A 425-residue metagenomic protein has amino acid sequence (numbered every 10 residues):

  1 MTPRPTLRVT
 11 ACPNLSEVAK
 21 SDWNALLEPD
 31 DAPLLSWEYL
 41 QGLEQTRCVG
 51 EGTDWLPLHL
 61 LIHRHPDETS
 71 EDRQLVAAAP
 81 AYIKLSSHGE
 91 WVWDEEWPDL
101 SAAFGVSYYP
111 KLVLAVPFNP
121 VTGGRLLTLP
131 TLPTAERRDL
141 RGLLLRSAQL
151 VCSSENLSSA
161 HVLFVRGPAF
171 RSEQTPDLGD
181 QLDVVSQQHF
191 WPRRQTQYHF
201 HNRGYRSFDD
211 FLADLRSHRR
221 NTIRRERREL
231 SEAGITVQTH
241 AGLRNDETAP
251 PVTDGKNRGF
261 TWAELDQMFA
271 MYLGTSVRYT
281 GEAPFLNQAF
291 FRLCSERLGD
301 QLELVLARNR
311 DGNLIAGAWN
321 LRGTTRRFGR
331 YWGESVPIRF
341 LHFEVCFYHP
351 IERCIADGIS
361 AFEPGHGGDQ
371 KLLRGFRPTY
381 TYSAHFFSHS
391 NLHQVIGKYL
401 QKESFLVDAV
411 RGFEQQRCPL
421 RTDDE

Functional and structural regions predicted by a protein language model:
T2-D99, S107, Q149-S153, S158-R339 (+1 more regions): A conserved beta-strand-loop-helix scaffold within acyl/acetyltransferase catalytic domains
P80, L112-A115, R125-L157: Long, well-ordered early-domain segments
I83-L129, H393: Conserved acyl-donor/pantetheine-binding loop and adjacent beta-alpha core of acyl/acetyltransferases and related
Y108, A135-Q149, P337-E352, E363: Conserved acetyl-CoA-binding loop-helix of GNAT-fold acetyltransferases
V121-E136, W332-F340: A short, internal acetyl-CoA/4′-phosphopantetheine-binding micro-motif in the GNAT/acyltransferase core
E155-V165, C354-H366: Conserved GNAT acetyl-CoA-binding A-motif
D266-A270, S276-G281, A289-L293, V305 (+3 more regions): C-terminal catalytic domain of photolyase/cryptochrome flavoproteins, centering on the FAD-binding pocket
G312, P350, C354, F362 (+1 more regions): Hydrophobic, well-ordered secondary-structure elements that form the walls of internal hydrophobic environments
